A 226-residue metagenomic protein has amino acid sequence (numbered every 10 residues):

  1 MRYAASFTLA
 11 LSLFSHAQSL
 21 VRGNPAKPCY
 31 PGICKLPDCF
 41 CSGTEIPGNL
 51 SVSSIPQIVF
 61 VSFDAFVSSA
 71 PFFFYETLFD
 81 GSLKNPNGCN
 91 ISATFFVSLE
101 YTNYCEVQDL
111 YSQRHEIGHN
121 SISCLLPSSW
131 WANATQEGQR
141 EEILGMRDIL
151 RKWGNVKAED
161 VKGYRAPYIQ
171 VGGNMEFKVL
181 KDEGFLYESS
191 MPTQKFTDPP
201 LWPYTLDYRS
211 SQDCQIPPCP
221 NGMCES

Functional and structural regions predicted by a protein language model:
R2-S19: Cleavable N-terminal signal peptides of Sec/SRP-targeted secreted and luminal proteins
L20-E116, S123-S128, G138, E142-W202 (+1 more regions): Active-site beta->alpha N-cap acidic-glycine motif
W131-N133: A charged helix-plus-loop insertion that forms the helical arch/lid used to bind and gate nucleic-acid substrates
P220-S226: A conserved mid-domain beta-alpha-beta active-site/ligand-binding segment of alpha/beta enzyme cores
